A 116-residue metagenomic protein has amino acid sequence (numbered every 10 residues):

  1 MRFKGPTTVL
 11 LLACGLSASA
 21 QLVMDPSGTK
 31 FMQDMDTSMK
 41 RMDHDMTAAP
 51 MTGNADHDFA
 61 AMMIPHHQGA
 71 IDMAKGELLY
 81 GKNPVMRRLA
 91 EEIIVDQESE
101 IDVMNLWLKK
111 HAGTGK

Functional and structural regions predicted by a protein language model:
R2-P6, A20-K116: His/Met- and acidic-residue-enriched segments that coordinate or traffic transition-metal cofactors and support
P6-A13: Sec-dependent N-terminal signal peptides
C14-S19: N-terminal signal peptide c-region/cleavage motif recognized by signal peptidases
